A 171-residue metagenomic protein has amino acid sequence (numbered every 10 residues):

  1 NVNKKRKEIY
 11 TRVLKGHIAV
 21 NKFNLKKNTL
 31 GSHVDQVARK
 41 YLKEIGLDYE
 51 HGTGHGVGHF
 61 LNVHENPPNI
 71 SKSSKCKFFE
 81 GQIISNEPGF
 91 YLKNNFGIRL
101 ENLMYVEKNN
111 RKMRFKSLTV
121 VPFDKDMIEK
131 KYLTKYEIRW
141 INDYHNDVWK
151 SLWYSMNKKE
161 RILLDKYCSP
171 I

Functional and structural regions predicted by a protein language model:
N1-I171: Active-site neighborhoods and metal-handling regions in enzymes and metal-associated proteins
